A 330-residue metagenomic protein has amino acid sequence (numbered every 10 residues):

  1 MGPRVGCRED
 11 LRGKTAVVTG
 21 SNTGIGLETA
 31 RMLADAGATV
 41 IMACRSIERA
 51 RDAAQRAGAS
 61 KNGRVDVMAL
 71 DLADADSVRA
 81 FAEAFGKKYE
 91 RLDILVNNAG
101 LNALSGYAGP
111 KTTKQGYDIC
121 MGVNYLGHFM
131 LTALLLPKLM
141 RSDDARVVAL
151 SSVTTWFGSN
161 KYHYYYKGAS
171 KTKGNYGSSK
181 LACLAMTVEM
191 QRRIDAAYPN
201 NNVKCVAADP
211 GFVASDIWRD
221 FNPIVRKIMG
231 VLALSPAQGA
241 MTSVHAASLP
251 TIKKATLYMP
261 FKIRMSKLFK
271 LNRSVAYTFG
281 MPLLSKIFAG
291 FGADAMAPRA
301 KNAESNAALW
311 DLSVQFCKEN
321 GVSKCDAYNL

Functional and structural regions predicted by a protein language model:
M1-R219, K318-N329: Rossmann-fold NAD(P)H-dependent dehydrogenase/reductase core
G37, G168, G290-M296: A short small-residue
M42, L70, V231, P298-K301: Pocket-edge positions in alpha/beta enzyme catalytic cores
R45, A73, A233-A237, M241 (+1 more regions): Residue-level signal for the nucleotide or nucleotide-sugar donor/cofactor binding architecture
D74, S248-L249, N302: Polar helix-capping/helix-linker motif
R193-A295: SDR active-site lid
D294-A307: Short, flexible active-site recognition loops that position polar ligands and cofactors
L312-S313: C-terminal functional modules
